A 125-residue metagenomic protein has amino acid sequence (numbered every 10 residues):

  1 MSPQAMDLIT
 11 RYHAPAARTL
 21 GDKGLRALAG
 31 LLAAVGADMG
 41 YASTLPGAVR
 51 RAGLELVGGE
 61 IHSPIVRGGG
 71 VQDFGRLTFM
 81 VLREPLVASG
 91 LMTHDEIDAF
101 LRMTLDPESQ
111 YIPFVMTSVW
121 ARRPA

Functional and structural regions predicted by a protein language model:
S2-G69, L91: Conserved catalytic/acceptor-binding region of the Class I
Q4, M103, A125: Conserved adenosyl
L54, A121-A125: C-terminal beta-strand of the catalytic ATP-binding
L56-I112: C-terminal helical/coil "lid" or tail adjacent to the Rossmann-like core of SAM-dependent
F114-V119: Short hydrophobic/aromatic beta-strand or adjacent loop that forms the aromatic wall/cage of a ligand/substrate-binding
